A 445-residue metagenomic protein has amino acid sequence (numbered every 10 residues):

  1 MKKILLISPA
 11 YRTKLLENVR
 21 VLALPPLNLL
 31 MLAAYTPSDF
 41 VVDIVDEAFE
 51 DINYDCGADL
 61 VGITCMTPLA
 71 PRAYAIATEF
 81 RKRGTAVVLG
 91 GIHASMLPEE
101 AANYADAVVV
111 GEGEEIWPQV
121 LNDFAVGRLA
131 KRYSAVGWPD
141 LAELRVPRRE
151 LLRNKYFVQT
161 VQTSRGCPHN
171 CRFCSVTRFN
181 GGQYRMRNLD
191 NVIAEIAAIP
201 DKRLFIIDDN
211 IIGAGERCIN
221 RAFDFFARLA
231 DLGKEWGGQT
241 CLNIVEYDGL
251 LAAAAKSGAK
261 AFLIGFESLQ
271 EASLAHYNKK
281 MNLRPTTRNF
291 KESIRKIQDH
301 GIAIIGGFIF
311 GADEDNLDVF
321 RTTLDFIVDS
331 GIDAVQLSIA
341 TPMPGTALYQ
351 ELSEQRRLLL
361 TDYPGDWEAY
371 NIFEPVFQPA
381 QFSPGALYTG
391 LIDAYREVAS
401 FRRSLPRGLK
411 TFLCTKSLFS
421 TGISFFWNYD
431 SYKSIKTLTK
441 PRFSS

Functional and structural regions predicted by a protein language model:
K2-P9, S38-I44, F124, A347-S353 (+1 more regions): Radical SAM enzyme core and accessory elements
K2-R203: Acidic, low-complexity intrinsically disordered segments
T13-E17, A272-Y277, A347: A short acidic, helix-capping loop that chelates divalent metal ions and anchors anionic groups
Y35-D43, L232, E292-I304, S330 (+1 more regions): A structural motif corresponding to the C-terminal end of an alpha-helix and its immediate exit/capping segment
L60, Y104-A107, E216, N220-F225 (+2 more regions): Radical SAM enzyme [4Fe-4S]-AdoMet core and its adjacent flexible, acidic and glycine-rich loops/tails across
V88-L89, V109, R132-Y133, G237 (+3 more regions): Structural detector of well-ordered beta-strand residues that form the stable sheet scaffold of enzyme domains
E100-Q119, A253-L263, T322-L337: Structural recognition of alpha->loop->beta junctions
R145-I305, A312, R321, D325: Radical SAM [4Fe-4S] cluster-binding motif and immediate context
